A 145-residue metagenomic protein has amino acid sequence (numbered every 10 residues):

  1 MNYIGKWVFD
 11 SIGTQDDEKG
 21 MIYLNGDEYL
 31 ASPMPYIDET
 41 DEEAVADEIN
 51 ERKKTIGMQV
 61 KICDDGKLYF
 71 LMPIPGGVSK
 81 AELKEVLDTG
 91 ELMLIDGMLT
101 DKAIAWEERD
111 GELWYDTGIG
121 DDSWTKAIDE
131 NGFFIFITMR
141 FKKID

Functional and structural regions predicted by a protein language model:
M1, I144-D145: Short, solvent-exposed mixed-charge patches
M1-V8: N-terminal helix-cap/turn-to-beta initiation motif at the start of protein domains
I12-E18, E39-K142: Contiguous, well-ordered beta-strand patches that form the walls/edges of small beta-barrel/beta-sandwich domains
Y23-G26, A31: A composition-driven surface/loop motif
